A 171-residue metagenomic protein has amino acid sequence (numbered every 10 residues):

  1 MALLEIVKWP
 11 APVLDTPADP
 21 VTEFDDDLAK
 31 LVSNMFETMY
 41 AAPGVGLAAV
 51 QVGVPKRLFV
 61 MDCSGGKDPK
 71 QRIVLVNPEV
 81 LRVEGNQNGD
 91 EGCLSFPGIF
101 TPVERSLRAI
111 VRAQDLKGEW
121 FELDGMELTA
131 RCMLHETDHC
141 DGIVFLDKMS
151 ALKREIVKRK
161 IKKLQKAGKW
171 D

Functional and structural regions predicted by a protein language model:
M1-L134, H139-D171: Active-site rim/adjacent substrate-binding subdomains
